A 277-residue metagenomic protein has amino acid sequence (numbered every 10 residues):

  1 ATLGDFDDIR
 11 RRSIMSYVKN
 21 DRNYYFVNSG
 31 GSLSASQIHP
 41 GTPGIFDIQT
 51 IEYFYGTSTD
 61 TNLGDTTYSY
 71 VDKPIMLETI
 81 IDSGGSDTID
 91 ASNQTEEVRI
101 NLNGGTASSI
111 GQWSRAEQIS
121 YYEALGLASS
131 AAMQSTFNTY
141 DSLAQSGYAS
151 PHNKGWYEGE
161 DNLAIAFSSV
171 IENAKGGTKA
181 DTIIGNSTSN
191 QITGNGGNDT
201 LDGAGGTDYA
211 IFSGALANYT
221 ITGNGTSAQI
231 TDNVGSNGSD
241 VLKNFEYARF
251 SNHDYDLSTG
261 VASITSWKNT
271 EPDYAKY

Functional and structural regions predicted by a protein language model:
A1-G44: The catalytic-center signature of Zn2+-dependent metalloproteases
I14, T79, T88, R99 (+8 more regions): Discrete beta-strand positions within long extracellular beta-solenoid architectures
N20-R22, Y55-T59, N93-E96, G105-T106 (+5 more regions): Acidic glycine-/aspartate-rich tracts in secreted/extracellular proteins
G44-T50, F167, D273-K276: Stable alpha-helical elements in mature extracytoplasmic
S58-T88: Surface beta-strand/loop "capping" patches
T59, R99-N173, G223-D232: Acidic/polar low-complexity surface segments
G84, N93-T95, G104, K175-A180 (+6 more regions): Extracellular, beta-strand-rich repeat scaffolds characterized by small/acidic residue-biased motifs
G260-Y277: Composition-driven recognition of low-complexity segments enriched in small/aliphatic/hydroxylated residues
